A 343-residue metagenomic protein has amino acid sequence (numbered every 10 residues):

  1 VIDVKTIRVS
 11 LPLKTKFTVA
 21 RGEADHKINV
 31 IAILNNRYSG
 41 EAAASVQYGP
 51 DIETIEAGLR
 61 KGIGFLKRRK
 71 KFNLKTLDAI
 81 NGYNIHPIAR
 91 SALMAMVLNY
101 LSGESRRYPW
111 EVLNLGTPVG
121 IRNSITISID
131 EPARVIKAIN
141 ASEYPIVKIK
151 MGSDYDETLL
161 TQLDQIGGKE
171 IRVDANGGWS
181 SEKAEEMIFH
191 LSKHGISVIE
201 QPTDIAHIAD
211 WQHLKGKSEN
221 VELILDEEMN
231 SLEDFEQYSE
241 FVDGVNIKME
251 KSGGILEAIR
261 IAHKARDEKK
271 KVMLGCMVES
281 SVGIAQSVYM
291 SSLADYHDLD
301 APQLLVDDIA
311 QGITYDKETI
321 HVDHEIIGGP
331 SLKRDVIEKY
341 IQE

Functional and structural regions predicted by a protein language model:
V1-I171, G178-E185, S192-K193, I309-E343: N-terminal capping/lid subdomain adjacent to the active-site entrance of alpha/beta enzymes
I7-V9, T126, D226, G275 (+1 more regions): Conserved beta-strand termini and adjacent loop/short-helix elements that scaffold enzyme active sites in alpha/beta
A42, Q201, L299-A301: Active-site donor-binding loop signature of nucleotide-sugar glycosyltransferases
A44-V46, V278-S280, A301-L305: Glycine-rich beta-alpha junction loops
G103-E104, Y289, L293: Alpha-helix C-terminal capping segments
I149, D154-C276, S281-A285, S291 (+1 more regions): Catalytic core of soluble alpha/beta enzymes
A294-D298: Short helix/strand-capping turn motifs
